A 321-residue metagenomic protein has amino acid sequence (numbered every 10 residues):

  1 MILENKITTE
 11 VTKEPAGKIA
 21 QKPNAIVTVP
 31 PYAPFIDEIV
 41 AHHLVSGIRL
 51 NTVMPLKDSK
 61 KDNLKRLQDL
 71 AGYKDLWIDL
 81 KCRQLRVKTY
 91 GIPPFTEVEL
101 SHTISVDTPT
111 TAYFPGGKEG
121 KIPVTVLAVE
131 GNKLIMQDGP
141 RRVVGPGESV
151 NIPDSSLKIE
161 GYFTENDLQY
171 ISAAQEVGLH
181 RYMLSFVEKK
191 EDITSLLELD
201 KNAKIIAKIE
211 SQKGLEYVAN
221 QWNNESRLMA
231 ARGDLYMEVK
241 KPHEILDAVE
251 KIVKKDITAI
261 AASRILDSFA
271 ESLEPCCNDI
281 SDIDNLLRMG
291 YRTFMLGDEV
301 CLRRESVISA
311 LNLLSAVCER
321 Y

Functional and structural regions predicted by a protein language model:
M1-Y321: Non-catalytic helical/linker scaffolds that mediate oligomerization, partner binding, and domain coupling around large
